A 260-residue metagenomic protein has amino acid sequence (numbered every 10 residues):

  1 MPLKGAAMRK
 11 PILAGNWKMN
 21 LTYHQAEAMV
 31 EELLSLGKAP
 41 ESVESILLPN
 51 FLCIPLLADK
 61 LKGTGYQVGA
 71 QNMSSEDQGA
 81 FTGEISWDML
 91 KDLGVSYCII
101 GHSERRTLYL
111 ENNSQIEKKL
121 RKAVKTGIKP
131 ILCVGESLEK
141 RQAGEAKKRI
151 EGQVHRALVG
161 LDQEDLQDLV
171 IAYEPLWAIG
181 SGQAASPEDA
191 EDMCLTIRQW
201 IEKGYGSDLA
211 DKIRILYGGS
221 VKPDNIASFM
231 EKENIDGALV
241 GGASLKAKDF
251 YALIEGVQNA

Functional and structural regions predicted by a protein language model:
P2-A260: Active-site loop-to-helix "anion-binding N-cap" substructures in soluble metabolic enzymes
